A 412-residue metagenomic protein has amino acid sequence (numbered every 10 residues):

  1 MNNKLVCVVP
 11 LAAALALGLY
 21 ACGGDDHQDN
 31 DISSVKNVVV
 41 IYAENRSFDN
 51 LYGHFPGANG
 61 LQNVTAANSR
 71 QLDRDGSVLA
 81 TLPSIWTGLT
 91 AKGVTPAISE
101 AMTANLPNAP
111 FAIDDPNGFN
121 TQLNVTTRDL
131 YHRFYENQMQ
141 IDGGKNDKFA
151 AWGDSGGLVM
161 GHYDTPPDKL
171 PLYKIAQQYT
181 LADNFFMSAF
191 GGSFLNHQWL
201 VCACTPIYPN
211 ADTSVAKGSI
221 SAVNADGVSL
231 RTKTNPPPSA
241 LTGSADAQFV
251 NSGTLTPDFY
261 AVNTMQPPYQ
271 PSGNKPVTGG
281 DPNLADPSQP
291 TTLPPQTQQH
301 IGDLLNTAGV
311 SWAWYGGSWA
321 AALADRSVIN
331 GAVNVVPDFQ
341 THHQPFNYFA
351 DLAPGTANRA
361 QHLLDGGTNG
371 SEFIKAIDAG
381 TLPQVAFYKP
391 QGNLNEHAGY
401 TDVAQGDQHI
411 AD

Functional and structural regions predicted by a protein language model:
M1-V9: Bacterial N-terminal signal peptides that target proteins for export
V9-A16: Sec-dependent N-terminal signal peptides
G18-A21: C-terminal motif of bacterial Sec signal peptides marking the signal peptidase cleavage site
G24-D412: N-terminal pro-sequences and low-complexity stem/linker regions of secreted or lumenal proteins
